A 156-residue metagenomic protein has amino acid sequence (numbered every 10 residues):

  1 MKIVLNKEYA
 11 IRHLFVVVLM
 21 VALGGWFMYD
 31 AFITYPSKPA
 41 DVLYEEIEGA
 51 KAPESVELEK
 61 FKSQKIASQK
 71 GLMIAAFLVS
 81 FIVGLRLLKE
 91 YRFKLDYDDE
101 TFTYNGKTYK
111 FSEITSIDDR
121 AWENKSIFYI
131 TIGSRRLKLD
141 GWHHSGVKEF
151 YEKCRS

Functional and structural regions predicted by a protein language model:
M1-Q64: N-terminal membrane-targeting/pre-transmembrane regions
L19-G24, A75-F81: Core hydrophobic alpha-helical membrane-spanning segments
K65-A76: N-terminal membrane-entry
A76-Y109: Conserved beta-hairpin
E90-R92, N124-I127: Short, surface-exposed coil-to-beta transition loops
E100-F102, S126-I132: Short polybasic amphipathic segments
F102-Y104, T108-E123: Phosphoinositide-dependent membrane-docking surfaces
Y129-K153: Canonical phosphoinositide-binding patch of PH/PH-like domains
